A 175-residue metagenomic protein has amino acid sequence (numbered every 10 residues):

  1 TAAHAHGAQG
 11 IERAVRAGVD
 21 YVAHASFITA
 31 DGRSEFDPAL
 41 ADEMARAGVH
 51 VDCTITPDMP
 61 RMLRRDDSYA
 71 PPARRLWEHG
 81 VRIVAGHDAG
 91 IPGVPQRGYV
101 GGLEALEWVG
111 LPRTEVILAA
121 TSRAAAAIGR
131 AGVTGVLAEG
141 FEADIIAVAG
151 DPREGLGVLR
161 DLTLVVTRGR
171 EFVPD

Functional and structural regions predicted by a protein language model:
T1-A25, A30-V51, R64-I83: Histidine/acidic residue-rich metal-binding segments in metalloenzymes
Q9, I28-A30, P57-M59, A89-P92: Solvent-exposed loop/turn segments at secondary-structure junctions within structured extracellular/periplasmic domains
A14, P95-R97, G157: Short glycine-biased active-site loop of nucleotidyltransferases that positions the nucleotide triphosphate and helps
A30-G32, P60-R61, L156, D175: Glycine/Thr-rich phosphate-binding loops of Rossmann-like dinucleotide-binding domains
T54: Ligand-binding pocket scaffold of soluble enzyme catalytic domains
S68-D151: His/Asp/Glu-enriched, well-ordered alpha-helical/loop segment that forms or immediately abuts the divalent-metal
E139-D175: C-terminal cap of metal-dependent C-N hydrolases
